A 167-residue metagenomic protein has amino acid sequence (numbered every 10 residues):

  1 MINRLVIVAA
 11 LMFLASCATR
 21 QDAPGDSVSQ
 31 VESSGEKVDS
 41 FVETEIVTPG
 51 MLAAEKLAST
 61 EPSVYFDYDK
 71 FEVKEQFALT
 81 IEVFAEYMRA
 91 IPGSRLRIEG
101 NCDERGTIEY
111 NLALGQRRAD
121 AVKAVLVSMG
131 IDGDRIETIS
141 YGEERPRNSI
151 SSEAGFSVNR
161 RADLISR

Functional and structural regions predicted by a protein language model:
I2-V8: Sec-dependent signal peptide recognition, specifically the positively charged N-region followed immediately by
F13-S16: C-terminal motif of bacterial Sec signal peptides marking the signal peptidase cleavage site
A18-R95: Periplasmic peptidoglycan-binding/tethering modules of Gram-negative envelope proteins
T60-E61, N159-R161: A structure-centric signal for secondary-structure junctions around beta-strands
F71-L79, R105, E109-R117: Soluble non-cytosolic domains of exported or imported proteins
P92-N101, Q116-R147, R160-R167: A non-catalytic structural micro-motif
S149-S152: Short beta-alpha junctions and helix-cap segments that line functional grooves
A154-V158: A generic structural micro-feature
